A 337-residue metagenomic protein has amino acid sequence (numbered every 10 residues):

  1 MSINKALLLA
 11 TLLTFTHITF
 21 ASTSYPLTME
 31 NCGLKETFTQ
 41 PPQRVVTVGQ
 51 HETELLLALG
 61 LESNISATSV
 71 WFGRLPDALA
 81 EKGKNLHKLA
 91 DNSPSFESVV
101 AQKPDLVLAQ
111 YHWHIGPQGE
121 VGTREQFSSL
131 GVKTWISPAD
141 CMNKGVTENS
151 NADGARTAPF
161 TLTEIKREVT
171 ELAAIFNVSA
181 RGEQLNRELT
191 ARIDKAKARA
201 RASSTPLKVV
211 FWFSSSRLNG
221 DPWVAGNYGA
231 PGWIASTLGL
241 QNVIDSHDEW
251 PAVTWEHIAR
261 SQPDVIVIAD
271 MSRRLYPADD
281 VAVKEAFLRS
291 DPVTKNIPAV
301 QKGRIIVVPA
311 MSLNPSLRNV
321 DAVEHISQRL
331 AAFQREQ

Functional and structural regions predicted by a protein language model:
I3-A6, A10, T16-E54, T157-F160 (+2 more regions): Bacterial Sec-exported substrate-binding components of ABC uptake systems
M29-G33, L86-E97, H247-T254: Short helix-initiation/N-cap motifs at beta->coil->alpha
P42-Q43, N85-L86, Q110-H114, N151-P159 (+3 more regions): Second-shell loop/turn segments in exported
R44-Q102, L106-P117: A short, structured surface patch at a secondary-structure boundary
G73-L75, D221-W250: Alpha-helical, coiled-coil/dimerization segments enriched in small aliphatic residues
H87, P159-E168, I268-Q337: Structured C-terminal subdomain patch of bacterial secreted/periplasmic proteins
F96-K103, V121, V253-Q262: Short helices/loops that flank or line small-molecule/ion binding pockets
H114-G122, W135-E171, S204-A230: Extracytoplasmic ligand-binding site segments that recognize negatively charged/polar headgroups
